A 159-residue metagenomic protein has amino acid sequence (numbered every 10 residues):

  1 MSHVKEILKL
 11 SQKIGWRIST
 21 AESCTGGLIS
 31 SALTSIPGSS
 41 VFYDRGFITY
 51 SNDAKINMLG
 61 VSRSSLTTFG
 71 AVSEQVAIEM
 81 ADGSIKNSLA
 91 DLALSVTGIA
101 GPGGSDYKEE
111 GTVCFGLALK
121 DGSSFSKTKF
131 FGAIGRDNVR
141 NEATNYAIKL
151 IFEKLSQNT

Functional and structural regions predicted by a protein language model:
M1-T159: Short alpha-helical segments enriched in small residues
